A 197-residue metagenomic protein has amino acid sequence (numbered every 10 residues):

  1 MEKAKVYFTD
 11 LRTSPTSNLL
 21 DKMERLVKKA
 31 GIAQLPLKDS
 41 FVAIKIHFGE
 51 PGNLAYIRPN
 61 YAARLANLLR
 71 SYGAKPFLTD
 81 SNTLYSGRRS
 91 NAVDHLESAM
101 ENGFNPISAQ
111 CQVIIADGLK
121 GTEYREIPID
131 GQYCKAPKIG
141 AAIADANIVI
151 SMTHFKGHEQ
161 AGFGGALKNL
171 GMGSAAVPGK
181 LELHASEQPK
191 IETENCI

Functional and structural regions predicted by a protein language model:
M1-I197: N-terminal and secondary-structure boundary signal
